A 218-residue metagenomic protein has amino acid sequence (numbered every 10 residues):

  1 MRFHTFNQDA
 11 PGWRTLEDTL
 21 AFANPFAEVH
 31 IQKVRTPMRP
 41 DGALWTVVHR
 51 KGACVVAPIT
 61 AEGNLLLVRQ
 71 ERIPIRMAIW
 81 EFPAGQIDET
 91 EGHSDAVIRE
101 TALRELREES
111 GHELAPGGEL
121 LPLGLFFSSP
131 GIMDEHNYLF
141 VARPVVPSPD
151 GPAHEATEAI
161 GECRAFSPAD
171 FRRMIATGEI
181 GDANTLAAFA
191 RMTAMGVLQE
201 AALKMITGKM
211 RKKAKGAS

Functional and structural regions predicted by a protein language model:
M1-W13, A78-W80, A84, P122 (+3 more regions): Nudix hydrolase/Nudix homology domain
R14-T15, E113-L123: A short coil-to-beta-strand element that immediately follows conserved catalytic motifs
E17-E62, Q70: Acidic, metal-coordinating catalytic segment for phosphate/diphosphate chemistry, firing primarily on the Nudix
D18-L20, G124-S129: Short, solvent-exposed loop/turn elements at beta->coil junctions and helix N-caps that rim active or binding pockets
I31-K33, P58, V141-R143, A165-S167: Short, well-ordered beta-strand micro-motif
K33-M38, S128-P149: Active-site-adjacent beta-strand/loop module that shapes the phosphate/pyrophosphate-binding cleft
V48-R50, V55-T60, N64-R104, E108 (+3 more regions): Conserved Nudix-box catalytic region and its N-terminal flanking loop in Nudix hydrolases and closely related
N64-L65, E119, H136-V141: Conserved active-site beta-strand-loop modules that form the wall/rim of enzyme catalytic pockets and either contain
